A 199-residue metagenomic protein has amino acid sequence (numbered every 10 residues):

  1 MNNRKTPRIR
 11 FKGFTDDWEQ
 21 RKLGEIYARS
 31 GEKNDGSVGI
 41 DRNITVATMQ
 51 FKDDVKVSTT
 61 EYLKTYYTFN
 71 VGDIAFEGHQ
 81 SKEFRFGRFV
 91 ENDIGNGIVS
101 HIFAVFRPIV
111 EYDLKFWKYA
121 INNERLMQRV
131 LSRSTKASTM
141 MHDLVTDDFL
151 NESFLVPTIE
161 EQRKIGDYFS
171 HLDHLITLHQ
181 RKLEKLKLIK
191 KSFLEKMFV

Functional and structural regions predicted by a protein language model:
M1-V199: Feature detects amphipathic, helix-rich regulatory segments
